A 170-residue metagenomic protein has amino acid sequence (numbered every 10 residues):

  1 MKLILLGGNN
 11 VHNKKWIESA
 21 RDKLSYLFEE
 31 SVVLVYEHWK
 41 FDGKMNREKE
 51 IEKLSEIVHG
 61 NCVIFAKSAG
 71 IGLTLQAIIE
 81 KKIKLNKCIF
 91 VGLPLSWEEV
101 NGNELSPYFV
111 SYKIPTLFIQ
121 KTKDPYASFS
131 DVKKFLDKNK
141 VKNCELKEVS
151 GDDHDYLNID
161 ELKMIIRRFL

Functional and structural regions predicted by a protein language model:
M1-V63, L73-Q76, P107: Serine-hydrolase catalytic machinery in alpha/beta-hydrolase-like enzymes
G8, Y36-W39, I89-E98, K121: Active-site nucleophile loop of the alpha/beta-hydrolase fold
N10-V11, W97, T122-A127, H154-D155: Acidic catalytic loop of the alpha/beta-hydrolase fold
I17-S19, L105, S128-D137, E161: Short alpha-helix in the alpha/beta-hydrolase fold that links the catalytic acid
E30-V32, D137-D155: Catalytic histidine neighborhood in serine/cysteine hydrolases with alpha/beta-hydrolase-type architecture
K44-M45, D152-D160: Catalytic histidine-centered segment of alpha/beta-hydrolase-like enzymes
I71-K82, C88: Short glycine-enriched nucleophile-adjacent loop and the immediately C-terminal alpha-helix near the catalytic center
Y112, F118-Q120, D124: Short beta-strand/loop motif that positions the catalytic acidic residue of the alpha/beta-hydrolase fold
